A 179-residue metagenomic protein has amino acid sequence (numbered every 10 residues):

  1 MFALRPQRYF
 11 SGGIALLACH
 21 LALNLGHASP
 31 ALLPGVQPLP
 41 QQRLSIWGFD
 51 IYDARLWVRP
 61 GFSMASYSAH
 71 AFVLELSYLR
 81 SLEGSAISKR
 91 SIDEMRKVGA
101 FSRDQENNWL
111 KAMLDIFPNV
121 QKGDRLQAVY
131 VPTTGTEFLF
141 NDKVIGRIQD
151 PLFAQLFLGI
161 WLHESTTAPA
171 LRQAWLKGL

Functional and structural regions predicted by a protein language model:
M1-F2, L21: Short regulatory "switch" loops immediately downstream of catalytic or recognition motifs within protein catalytic
F2-I14: Bacterial N-terminal signal peptides that target proteins for export
Q7-R8, L21, A31: Generic low-complexity segments that are intrinsically disordered, proline-rich and/or Lys/Arg-biased
G12-N24: Bacterial N-terminal signal peptides
H27-F140, V144-L179: Terminal leader/tail segments of proteins
